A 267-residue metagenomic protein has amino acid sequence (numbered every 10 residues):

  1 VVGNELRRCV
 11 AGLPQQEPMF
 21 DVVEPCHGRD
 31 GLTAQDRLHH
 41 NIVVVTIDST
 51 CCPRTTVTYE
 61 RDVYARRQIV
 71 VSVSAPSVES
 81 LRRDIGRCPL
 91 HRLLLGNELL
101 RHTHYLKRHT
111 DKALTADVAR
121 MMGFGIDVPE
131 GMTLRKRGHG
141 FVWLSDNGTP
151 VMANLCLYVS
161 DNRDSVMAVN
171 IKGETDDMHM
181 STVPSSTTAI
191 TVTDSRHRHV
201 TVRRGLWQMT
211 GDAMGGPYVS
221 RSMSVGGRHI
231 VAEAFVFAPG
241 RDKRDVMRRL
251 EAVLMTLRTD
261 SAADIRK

Functional and structural regions predicted by a protein language model:
V1, P129-M178, T210: Secretory pathway targeting signatures of secreted, lumenal, and periplasmic proteins
V1-N4, T50-K112: Solvent-exposed alpha-helical segments and adjacent loops that form catalytic or protein-interaction surfaces
V1-P18: Short Lys/Arg-enriched alpha/beta "domain-start" segment
C9-L13, L93-N97, E174, M209 (+2 more regions): Structured segments of extracytoplasmic/periplasmic soluble domains in secreted or envelope-associated proteins
Q16-M19, L106-K136, M255-L257: N-terminal "mature-domain start" segment
V22-A75, E79-S80, D176-V231, R241-K243 (+2 more regions): Signature of long, low-cysteine stretches enriched in small and polar/charged residues
S74-A75, S160, A234-V236: Active-site-proximal beta-strand/loop segments in catalytic clefts of secreted hydrolases
R82-H104, I126, M132, V231-K267: Surface-exposed amphipathic alpha-helical segments
